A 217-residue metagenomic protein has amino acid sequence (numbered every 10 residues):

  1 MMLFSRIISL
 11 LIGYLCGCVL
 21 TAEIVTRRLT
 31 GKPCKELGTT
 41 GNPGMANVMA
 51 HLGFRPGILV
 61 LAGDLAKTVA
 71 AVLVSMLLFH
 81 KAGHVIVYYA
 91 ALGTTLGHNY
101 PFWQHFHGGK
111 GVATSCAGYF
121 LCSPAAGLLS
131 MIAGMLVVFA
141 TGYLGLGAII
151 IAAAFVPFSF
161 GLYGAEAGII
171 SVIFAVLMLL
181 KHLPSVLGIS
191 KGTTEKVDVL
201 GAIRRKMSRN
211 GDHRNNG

Functional and structural regions predicted by a protein language model:
M2-T30: N-terminal signal-anchor transmembrane alpha helix
S5, S9, P56-A62, A66-F102 (+4 more regions): Nucleotide and nucleotide-moiety/phosphate-recognizing core
G13-V19, T94-H98, G134, V138 (+1 more regions): Alpha-helical transmembrane segments of multi-pass membrane proteins
A22-R27, G97-H107, G134-T141, L183-L187: C-terminal ends of transmembrane helices
I24-R55, L187-G211: Cytosolic, membrane-interface loops and tails of multi-pass inner-membrane proteins
K32-M45, W103-C116, Y143-I151: Short, non-helical or kinked segments that cap or interrupt transmembrane helices
M49-L52, S75-F79, G97, G111-T141 (+1 more regions): Interfacial segments of multi-pass membrane proteins
L128, L144-A152, L162-L177: Loop-to-transmembrane alpha-helix initiation sites
